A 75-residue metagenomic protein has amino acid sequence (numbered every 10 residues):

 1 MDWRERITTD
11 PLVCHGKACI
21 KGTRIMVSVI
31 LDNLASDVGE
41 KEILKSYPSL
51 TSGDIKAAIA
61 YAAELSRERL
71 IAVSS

Functional and structural regions predicted by a protein language model:
M1-K41: A short, structured beta-strand/loop element
M26-V29, N33-S75: Long, charge-rich, low-complexity alpha-helical segments
